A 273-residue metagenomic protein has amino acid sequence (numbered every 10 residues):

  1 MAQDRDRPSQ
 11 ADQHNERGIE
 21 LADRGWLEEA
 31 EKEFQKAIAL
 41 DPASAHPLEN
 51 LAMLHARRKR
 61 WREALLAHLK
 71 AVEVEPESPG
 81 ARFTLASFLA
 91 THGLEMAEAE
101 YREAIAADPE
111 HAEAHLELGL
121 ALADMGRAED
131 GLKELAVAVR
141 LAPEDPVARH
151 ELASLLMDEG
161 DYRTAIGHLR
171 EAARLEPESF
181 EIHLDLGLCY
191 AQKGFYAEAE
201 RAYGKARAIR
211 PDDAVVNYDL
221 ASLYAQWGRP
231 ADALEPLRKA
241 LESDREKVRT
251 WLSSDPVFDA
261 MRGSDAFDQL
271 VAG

Functional and structural regions predicted by a protein language model:
M1-Q13: TPR-adjacent "capping" and linker segments in tetratricopeptide-repeat scaffold/adaptor proteins
S9, A43, E77, E110 (+4 more regions): Short coil loop/turn residues that delineate tetratricopeptide repeat
D23-K36, R57-K70, L89-E103, D124-V137 (+3 more regions): Structural signature of tandem alpha-helical TPR/SEL1-like repeats, specifically the intra-repeat loop/turn
G160-G167, A172-G273: Alpha-helical protein-protein interaction modules
